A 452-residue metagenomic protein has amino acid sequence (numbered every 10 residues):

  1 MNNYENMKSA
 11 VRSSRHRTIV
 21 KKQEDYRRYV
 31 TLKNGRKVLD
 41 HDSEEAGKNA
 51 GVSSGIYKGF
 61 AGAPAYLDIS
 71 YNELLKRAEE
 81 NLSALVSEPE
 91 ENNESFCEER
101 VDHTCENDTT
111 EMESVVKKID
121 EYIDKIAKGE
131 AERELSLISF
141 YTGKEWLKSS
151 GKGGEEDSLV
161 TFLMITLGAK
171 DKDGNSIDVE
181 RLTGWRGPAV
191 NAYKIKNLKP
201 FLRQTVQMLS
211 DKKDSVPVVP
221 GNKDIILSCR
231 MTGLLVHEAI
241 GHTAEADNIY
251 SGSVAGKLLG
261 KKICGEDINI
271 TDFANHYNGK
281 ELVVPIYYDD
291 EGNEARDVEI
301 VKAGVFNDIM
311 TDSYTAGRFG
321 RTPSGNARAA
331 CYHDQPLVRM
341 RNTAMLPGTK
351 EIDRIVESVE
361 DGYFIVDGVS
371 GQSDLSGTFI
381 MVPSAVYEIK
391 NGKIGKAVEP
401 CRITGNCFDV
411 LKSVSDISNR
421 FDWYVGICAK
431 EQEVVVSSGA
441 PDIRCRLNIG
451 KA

Functional and structural regions predicted by a protein language model:
M1-A452: N-terminal small-residue-enriched
